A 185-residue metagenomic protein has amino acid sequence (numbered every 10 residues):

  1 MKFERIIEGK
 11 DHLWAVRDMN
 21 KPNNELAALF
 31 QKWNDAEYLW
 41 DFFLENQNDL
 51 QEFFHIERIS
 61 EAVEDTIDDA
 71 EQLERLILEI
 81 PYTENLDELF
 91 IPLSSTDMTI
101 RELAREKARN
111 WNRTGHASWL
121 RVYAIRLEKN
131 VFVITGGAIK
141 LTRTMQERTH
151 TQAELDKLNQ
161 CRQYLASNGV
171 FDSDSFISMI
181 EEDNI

Functional and structural regions predicted by a protein language model:
M1-I77, E84-N110, V170, F176 (+1 more regions): An acidic, glycine-rich, mixed-charge low-complexity segment common to nucleic-acid enzymes
I7, I125-R126: Well-ordered beta-strand positions
K21, I139-K140: Residue-level signature for short turns and capping positions that connect secondary-structure elements
N112-T114: Short Gly/Pro-enriched turn/cap motifs at secondary-structure boundaries
A117-V122: Short, surface-exposed coil-to-beta transition loops
R126-V133: Active-site beta-strand-loop-beta-strand hairpin of nuclease catalytic cores that positions key catalytic residues
I134-A138: Short loop/turn segments at strand-loop or loop-helix junctions that form parts of catalytic or ligand-binding pockets
T142-E182: A recognition module on extended beta-rich or small alphabeta surfaces enriched in W/G with H and D/E
